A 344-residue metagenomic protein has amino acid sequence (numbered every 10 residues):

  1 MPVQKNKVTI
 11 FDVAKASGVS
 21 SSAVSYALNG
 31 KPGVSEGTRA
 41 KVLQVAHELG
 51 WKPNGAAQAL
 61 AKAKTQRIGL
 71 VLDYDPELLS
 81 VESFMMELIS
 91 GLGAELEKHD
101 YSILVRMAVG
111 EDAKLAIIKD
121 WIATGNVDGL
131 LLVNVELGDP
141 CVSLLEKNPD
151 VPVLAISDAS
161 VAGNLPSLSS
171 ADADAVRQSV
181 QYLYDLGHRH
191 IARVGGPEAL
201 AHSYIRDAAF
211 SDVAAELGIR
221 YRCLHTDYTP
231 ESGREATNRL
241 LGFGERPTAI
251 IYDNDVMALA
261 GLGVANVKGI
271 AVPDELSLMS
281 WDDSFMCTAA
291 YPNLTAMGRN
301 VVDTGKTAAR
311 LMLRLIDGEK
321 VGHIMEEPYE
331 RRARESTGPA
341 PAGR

Functional and structural regions predicted by a protein language model:
M1-Q4, A16, E48, L88-Y101 (+2 more regions): Bacterial carbohydrate/catabolite-sensing allosteric modules
M1-Q66, P341-G343: N-terminal helix-turn-helix DNA-binding module of bacterial transcription factors
K7, P53-N54, L115-A116, G138-D139 (+2 more regions): Structural motif corresponding to alpha-helix initiation and N-cap regions
W51-I117: Amphipathic helical "hinge" segments at domain boundaries
V109-A113, V133-D139, V256: Short beta->alpha connector loops
A113-N126, R234-E245: Short, well-structured alpha-helical segments in soluble
L130: Intrinsically disordered, low-complexity polar regions and short flexible loop motifs
D139-V142, E146-N148: Active-site-adjacent beta->alpha loops and helix N-cap segments on the catalytic face of soluble alpha/beta enzymes
